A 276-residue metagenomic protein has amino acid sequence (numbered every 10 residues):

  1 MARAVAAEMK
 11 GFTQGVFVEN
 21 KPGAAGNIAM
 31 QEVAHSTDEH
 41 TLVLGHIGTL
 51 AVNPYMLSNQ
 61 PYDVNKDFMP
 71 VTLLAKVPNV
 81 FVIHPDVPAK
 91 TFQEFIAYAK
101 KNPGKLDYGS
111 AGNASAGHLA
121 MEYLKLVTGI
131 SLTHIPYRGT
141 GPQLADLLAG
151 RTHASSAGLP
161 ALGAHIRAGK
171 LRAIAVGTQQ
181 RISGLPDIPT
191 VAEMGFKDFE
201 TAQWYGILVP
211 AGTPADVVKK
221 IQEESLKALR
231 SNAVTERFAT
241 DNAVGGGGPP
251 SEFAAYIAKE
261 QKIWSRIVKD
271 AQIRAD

Functional and structural regions predicted by a protein language model:
M1-K66, K105, N113, G129-S156 (+3 more regions): N-terminal (or domain-start) structured segment
H40-L42, I96-A114, V191: Short loop->beta-strand "edge-of-pocket" segments that line small-molecule binding or catalytic clefts across diverse
H40-L42, P61-V80, D107-G109, A173 (+1 more regions): A structural signal for short loop-to-beta-strand junctions that line the ligand-binding cleft of periplasmic/secreted
A51-N59, L74-P88, E122-V127, I207: Periplasmic solute-binding protein
V71-L106: A conserved helix-loop-strand patch within extracytoplasmic ligand-binding domains of the periplasmic binding
K76, K90, L162-R230, K259-K262: C-terminal lobe and pocket-closing loops of periplasmic/extracytoplasmic Venus-flytrap solute-binding proteins
V127, E193, A215-D276: An extracytoplasmic/periplasmic, membrane-proximal ligand-sensing/linker region
